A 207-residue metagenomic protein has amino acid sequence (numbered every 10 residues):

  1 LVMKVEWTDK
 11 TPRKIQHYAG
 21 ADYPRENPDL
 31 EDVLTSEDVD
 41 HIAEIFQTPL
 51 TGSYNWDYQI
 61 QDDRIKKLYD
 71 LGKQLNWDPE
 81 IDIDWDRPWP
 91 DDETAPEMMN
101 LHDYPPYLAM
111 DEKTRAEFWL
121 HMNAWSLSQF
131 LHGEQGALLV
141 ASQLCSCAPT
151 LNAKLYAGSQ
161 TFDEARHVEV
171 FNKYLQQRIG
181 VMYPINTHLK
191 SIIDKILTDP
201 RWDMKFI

Functional and structural regions predicted by a protein language model:
V2-S142, S146-K154, Q177-P184, H188: Terminal targeting/low-complexity segments that flank the catalytic cores of oxidoreductases
F130-L138, Q160-L175, I207: Alpha-helical transition-metal enzyme core signature, strongest for iron centers
K173-I207: Active-site-proximal alpha-helical scaffolds that flank and shape metal-associated catalytic sites
